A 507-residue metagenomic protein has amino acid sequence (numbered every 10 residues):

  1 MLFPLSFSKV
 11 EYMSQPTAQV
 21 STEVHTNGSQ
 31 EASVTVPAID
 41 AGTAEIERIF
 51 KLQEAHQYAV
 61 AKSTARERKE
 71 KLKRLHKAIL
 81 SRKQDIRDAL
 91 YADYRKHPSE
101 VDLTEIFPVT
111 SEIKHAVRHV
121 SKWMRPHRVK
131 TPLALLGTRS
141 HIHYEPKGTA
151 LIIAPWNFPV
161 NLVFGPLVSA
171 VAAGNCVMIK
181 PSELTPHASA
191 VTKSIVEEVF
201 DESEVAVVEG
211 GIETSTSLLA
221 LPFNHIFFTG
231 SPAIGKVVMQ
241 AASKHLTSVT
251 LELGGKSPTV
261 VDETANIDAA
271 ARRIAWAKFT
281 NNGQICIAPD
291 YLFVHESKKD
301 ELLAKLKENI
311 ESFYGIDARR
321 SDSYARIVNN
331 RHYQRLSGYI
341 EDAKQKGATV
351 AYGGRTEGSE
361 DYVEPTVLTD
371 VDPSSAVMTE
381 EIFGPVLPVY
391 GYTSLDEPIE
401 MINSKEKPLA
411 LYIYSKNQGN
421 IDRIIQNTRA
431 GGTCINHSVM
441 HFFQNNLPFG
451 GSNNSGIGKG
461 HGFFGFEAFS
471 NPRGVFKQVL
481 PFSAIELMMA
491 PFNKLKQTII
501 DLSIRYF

Functional and structural regions predicted by a protein language model:
L2-H141: N-terminal Rossmann-like NAD(P)+-binding subdomain of aldehyde/semialdehyde dehydrogenases
Y12-P16, Q30, T64, V260 (+1 more regions): Conserved C-terminal structural/oligomerization subdomain of aldehyde/semialdehyde dehydrogenase
V24, G28, S33, P37-G42 (+6 more regions): ALDH superfamily catalytic-core signature
I46, A65, K83, I267 (+4 more regions): Residues at or immediately preceding the N-termini of alpha-helices
A55-A61, I152, T259-V261, Y291-E296 (+4 more regions): Short, well-ordered beta-strand elements within core beta-sheets of diverse protein domains
Q57, H76-I79, K83, Y94 (+14 more regions): Structural signal for hydrophobic packing residues in well-ordered secondary-structure cores of soluble enzyme domains
R68, I113, G174, V205 (+7 more regions): Residue-level signal for inorganic ion chemistry
T131-A269: Rossmann-like NAD(P) dinucleotide-binding subdomain of oxidoreductase/dehydrogenase enzymes
